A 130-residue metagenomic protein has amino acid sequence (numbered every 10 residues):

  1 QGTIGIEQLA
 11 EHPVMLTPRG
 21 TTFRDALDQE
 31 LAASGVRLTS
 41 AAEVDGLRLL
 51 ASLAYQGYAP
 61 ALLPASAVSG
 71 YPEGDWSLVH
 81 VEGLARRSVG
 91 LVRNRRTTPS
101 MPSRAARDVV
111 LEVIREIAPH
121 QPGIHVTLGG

Functional and structural regions predicted by a protein language model:
Q1-G2, A26, Y71-E73: Short, charged, surface-exposed secondary-structure boundary motifs
G2, E7, A42, P60-A61: Residues that recognize and position ribonucleotide moieties
G2, R19, F23, A42 (+2 more regions): Residue-level signature of the cytosolic catalytic core of signaling kinases
G5, P13-S34, P99-D108, I114-H125: Secondary-structure junction motif
Q8, R48-T98: Beta-alpha-beta core module
L16-T17, V36-L49: Short beta-strand-to-loop elements that line the ligand-binding cleft of bilobed periplasmic-binding protein-like
A33-V36, Y71: Short helix-capping segments at alpha-helix termini
V126-G130: C-terminal regulatory/oligomerization modules of transcriptional regulators
